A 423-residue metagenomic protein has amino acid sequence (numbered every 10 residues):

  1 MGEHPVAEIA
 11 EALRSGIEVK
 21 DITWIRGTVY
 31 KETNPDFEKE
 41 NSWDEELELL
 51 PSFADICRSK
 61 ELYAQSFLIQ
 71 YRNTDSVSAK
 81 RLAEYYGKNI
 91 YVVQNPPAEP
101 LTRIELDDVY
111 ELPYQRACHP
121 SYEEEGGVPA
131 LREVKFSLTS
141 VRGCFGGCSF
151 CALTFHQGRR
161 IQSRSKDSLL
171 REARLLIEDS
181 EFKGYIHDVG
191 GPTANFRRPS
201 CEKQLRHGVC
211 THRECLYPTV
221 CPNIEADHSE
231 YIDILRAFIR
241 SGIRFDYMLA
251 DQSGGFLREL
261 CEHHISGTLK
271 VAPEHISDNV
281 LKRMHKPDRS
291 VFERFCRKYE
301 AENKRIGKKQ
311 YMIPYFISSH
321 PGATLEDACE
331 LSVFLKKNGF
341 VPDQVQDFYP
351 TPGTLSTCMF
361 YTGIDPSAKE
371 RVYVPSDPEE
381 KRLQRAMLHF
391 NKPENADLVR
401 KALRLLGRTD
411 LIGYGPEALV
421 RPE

Functional and structural regions predicted by a protein language model:
M1-Y86, L388: Glycine-rich beta-alpha loop elements in corrinoid/cobalamin-binding modules across cobalamin-dependent enzymes
E3-R14, V29-F37, R160, G184-C210 (+4 more regions): Flexible glycine/acidic-rich beta-alpha junction loops that bind and position SAM and/or redox cofactors in anaerobic
I22-G27, E123, L131, T139 (+3 more regions): Flexible, glycine-rich loop/tail regions that form catalytic "lids" or insertion modules at the edges of active sites
L49-V134: Ferredoxin-type iron-sulfur electron-transfer modules and their immediate structural context
V109, C144, C148, L169 (+3 more regions): Conserved, mostly hydrophobic/aromatic
E123-A152, F182-Y185: N-terminal pre-triad scaffold of radical SAM enzymes
Q157-Y185: Conserved alpha-helical substructure of the radical SAM core
R174-I313, I317-P321: Conserved SAM/AdoMet-binding glycine-rich loop
